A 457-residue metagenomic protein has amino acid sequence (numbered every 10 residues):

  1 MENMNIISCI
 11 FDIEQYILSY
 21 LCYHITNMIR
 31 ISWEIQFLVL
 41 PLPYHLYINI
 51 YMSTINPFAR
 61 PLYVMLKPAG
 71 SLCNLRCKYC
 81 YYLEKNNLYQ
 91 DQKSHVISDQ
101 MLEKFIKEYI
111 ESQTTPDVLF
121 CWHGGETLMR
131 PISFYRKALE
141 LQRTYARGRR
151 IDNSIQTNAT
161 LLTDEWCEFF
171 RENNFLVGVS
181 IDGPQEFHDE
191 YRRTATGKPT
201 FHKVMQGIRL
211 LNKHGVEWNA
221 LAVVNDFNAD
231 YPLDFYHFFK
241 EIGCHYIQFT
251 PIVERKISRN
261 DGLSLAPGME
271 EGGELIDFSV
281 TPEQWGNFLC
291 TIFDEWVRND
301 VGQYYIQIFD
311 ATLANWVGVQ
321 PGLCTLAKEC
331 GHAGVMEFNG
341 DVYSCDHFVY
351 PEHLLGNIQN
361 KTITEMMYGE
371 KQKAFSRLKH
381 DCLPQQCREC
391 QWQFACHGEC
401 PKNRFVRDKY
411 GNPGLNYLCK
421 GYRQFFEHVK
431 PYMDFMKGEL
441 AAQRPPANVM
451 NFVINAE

Functional and structural regions predicted by a protein language model:
I7, Y16-S19, Y23-I29, Y44-I48: Short terminal hydrophobic/aromatic SLiMs and anchors at protein ends
Y47, T194-H202, R209, K213-T325 (+4 more regions): Radical SAM enzyme [4Fe-4S]-AdoMet core and its adjacent flexible, acidic and glycine-rich loops/tails across
Y51-E168, E172-N174: Conserved alpha-helical substructure of the radical SAM core
C73, C77-C80, C324, C330 (+5 more regions): Short cysteine clusters
K107, E111, M129-Q248, R255-I257: Conserved AdoMet/S-adenosylmethionine-binding subsite of the radical SAM
V349-E457: Flexible mid-to-C-terminal extensions adjoining Fe-S/redox cofactors in radical SAM and related proteins
